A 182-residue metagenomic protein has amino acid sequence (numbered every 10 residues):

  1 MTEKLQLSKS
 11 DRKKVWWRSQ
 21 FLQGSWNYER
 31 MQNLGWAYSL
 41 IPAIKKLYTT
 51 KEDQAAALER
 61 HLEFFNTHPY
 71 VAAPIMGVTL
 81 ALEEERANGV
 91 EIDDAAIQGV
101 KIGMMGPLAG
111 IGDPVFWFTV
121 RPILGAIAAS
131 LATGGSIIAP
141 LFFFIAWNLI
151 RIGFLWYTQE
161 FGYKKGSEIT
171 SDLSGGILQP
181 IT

Functional and structural regions predicted by a protein language model:
M1-D93: Soluble N-terminal domains of membrane-associated systems
L7, D11, Q98, I102-G110 (+3 more regions): Membrane-helix interfacial "entry" motifs
Y28-N33, G106-P107, D113, W156: Alpha-helical transmembrane segments and their immediate interhelical/interface regions in integral membrane proteins
T50-L58, I92-L108, Q179: Membrane-interface alpha-helices at helix entry/exit sites of multi-pass transporters
H61-H68, P107-F118, G176-I181: Loop-to-transmembrane-helix entry motif
V78-R86, V120, K165-T170: Short alpha-helical linear motifs
A95-S130: Transmembrane alpha-helical segments and their cytosolic interface motifs in multi-pass membrane proteins
P122-I123, S130-T182: Membrane-embedded alpha-helical modules
